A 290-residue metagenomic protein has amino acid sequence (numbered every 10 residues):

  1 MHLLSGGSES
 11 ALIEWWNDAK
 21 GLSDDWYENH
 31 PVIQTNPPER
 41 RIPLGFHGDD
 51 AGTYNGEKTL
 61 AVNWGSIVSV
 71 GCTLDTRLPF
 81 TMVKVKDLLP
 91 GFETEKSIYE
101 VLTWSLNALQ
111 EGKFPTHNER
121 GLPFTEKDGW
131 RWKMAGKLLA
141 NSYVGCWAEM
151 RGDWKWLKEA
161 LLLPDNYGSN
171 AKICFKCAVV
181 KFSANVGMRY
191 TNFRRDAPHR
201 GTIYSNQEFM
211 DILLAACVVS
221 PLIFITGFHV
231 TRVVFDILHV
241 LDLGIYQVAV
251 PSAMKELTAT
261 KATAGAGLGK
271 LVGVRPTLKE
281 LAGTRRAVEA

Functional and structural regions predicted by a protein language model:
M1-H30, T35, E39, P43-F46 (+1 more regions): Charged (Asp/Glu and Lys/Arg) segments that form or flank catalytic channels of large polymer- and nucleotide-handling
R41-P43, T59-W64: Short glycine-rich loop/turn motifs
D50-N55: Short acidic, Gly/Ser-rich segments with clustered Asp/Glu that frequently serve as metal-coordination loops in enzyme
G56-K58, V186-G187: Short, solvent-exposed loop/turn and secondary-structure capping segments
A61-R120: Compact, glycine/acidic-enriched structural inserts
